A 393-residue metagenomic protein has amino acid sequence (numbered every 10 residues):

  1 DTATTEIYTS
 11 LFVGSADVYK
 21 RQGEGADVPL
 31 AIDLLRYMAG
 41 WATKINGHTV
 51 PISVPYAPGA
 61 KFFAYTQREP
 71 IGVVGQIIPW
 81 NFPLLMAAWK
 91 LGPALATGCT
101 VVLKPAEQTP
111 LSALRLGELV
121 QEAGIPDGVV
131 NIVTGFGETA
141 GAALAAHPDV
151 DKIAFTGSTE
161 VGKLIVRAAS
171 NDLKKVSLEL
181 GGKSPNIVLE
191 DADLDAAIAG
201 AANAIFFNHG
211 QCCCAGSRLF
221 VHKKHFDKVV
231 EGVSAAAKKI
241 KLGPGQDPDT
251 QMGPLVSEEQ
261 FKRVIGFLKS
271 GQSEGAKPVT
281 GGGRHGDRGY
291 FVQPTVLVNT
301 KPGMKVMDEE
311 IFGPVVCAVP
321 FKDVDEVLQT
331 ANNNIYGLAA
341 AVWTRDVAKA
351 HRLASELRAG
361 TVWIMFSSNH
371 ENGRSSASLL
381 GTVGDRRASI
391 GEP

Functional and structural regions predicted by a protein language model:
D1-Q22: Single conserved hydrophobic/aromatic residue that forms the stacking wall/gate of nucleotide- or nucleobase-binding
Q22-H48, A60-F62: Long amphipathic alpha-helix in the N-terminal Rossmann-like dinucleotide-binding domain of NAD(P)-dependent
L35, K90, L116, I165 (+3 more regions): Aromatic/hydrophobic pocket-lining residues that form π-stacking "cages" and hydrophobic walls in ligand
N46-A196, F321: Rossmann-like NAD(P) dinucleotide-binding subdomain of oxidoreductase/dehydrogenase enzymes
T100-V101, P278, T361: A short hydrophobic/small-residue beta-strand
V150, I187, K241, G245 (+4 more regions): Conserved C-terminal structural/oligomerization subdomain of aldehyde/semialdehyde dehydrogenase
K152, E160-K301, P320, V324-D325 (+2 more regions): ALDH superfamily catalytic-core signature
